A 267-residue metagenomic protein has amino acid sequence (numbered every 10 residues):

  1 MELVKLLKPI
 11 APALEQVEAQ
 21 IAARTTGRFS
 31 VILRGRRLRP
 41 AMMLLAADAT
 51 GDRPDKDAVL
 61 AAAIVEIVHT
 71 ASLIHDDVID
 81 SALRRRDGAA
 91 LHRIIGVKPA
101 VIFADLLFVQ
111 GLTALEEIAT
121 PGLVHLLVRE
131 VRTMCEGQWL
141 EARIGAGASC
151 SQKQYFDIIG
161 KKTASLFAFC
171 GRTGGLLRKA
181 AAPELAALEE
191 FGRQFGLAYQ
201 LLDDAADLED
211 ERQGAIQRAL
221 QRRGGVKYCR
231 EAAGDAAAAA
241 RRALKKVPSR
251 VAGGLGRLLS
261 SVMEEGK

Functional and structural regions predicted by a protein language model:
M1-R93, R129, E141-Q152, G256-K267: Conserved N-terminal diphosphate/IPP-binding helix and adjacent helical/loop segment of trans-prenyltransferase domains
V4, K8, A186-E189, E231 (+1 more regions): Short, charged, amphipathic alpha-helical segments
K5, R28-V31, R93-V97, K153-I159 (+1 more regions): A ubiquitous short alpha-helical element
L45-T50, I74-I95, A104, L112 (+4 more regions): Acidic, Mg2+-coordinating active-site segments of isoprenoid diphosphate-utilizing enzymes
P54-V65, V97, E184-F195, G254: Alpha-helical scaffolds flanking conserved acidic
L112-V131, V226: Transmembrane helix-loop-helix
R230, G234, A238-K267: Short hairpin/turn module used for nucleic-acid contact or packing/dimerization
